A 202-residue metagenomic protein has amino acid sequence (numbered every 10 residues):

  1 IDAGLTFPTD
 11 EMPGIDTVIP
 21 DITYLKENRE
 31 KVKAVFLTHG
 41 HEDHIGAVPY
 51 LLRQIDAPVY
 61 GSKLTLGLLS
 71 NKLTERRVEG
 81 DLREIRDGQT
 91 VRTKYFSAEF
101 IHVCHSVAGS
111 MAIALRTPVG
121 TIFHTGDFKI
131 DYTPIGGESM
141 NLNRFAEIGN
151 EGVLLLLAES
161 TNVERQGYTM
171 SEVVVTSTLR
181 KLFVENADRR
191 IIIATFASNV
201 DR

Functional and structural regions predicted by a protein language model:
I1-F36, H41-R202: His/Asp/Glu-rich metal-coordinating catalytic cores of metallo-dependent phosphodiesterases/hydrolases acting on
